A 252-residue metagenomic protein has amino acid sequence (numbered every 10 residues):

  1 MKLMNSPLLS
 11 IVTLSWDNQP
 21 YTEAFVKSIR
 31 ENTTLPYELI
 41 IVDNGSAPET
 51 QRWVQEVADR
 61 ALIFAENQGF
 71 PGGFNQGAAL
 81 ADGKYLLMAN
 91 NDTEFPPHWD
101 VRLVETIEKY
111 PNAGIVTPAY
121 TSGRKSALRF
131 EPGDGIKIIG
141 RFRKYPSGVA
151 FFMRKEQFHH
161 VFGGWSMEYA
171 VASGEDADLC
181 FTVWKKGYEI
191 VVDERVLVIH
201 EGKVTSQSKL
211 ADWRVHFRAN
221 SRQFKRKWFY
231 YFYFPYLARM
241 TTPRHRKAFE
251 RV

Functional and structural regions predicted by a protein language model:
K27-P36: Short, acidic, metal-binding catalytic loop of nucleotide-sugar glycosyltransferases
I41-Q51, P96: A conserved acidic beta->alpha catalytic loop
F64-A81: Glycine-rich, basic loop-to-helix element that forms the pyrophosphate-binding segment of sugar-nucleotide handling
L86: Short aromatic/hydrophobic "clamp" motif used to bind/position activated sugar donors
T93-R129: Conserved donor NDP-sugar-binding/catalytic core segment of glycosyltransferases
E94, R143-Y145, H159-I199: Donor nucleotide-sugar recognition loop
T121, V192-A211: Active-site donor/metal-binding and catalytic loop motifs of nucleotide-sugar-dependent glycosylation enzymes
S122, D134-E156, A172: A recurrent flexible, glycine/aromatic-enriched loop bordering the glycosyltransferase active site that acts as
